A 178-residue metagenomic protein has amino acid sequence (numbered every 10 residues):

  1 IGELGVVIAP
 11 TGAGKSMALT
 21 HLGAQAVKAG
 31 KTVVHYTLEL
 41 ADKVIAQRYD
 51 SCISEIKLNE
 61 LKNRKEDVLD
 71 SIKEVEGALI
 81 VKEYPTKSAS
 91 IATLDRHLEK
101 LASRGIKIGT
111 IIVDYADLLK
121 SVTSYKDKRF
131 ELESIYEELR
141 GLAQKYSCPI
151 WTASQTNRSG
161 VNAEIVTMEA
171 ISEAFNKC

Functional and structural regions predicted by a protein language model:
L4: Walker A (P-loop) ATP-phosphate-binding motif of ABC ATPase nucleotide-binding domains
I8-A9: The Walker A (P-loop) glycine that initiates the GxxxxGKT/S ATP-binding motif of P-loop NTPases
G12: Walker A (P-loop) phosphate-binding loop of P-loop NTPases
K15-S16: Conserved lysine of the Walker
Q25-K107, S121: Cytosolic-facing regulatory segments adjacent to core modules
E66, F130-C178: Phosphate-binding/switch region of NTP-binding enzymes
